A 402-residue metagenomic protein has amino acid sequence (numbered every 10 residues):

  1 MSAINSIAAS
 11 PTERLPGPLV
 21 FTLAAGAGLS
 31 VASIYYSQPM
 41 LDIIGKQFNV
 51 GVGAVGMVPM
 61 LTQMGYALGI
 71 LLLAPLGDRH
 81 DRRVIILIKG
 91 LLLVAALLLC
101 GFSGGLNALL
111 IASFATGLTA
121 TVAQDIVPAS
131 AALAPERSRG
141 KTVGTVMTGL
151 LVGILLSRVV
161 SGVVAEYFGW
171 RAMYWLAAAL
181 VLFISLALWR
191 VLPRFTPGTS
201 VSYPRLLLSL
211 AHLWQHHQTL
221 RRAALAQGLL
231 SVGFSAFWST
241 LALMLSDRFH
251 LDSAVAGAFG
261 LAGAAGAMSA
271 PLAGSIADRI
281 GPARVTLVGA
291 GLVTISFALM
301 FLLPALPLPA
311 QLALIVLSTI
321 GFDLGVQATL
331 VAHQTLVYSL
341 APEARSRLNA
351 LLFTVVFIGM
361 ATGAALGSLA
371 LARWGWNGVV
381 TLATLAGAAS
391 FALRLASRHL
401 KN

Functional and structural regions predicted by a protein language model:
N5-R14, L192-L225: Juxtamembrane intracellular "pre-TM" segments in multi-pass secondary transporters
L68-L106: Conserved MFS/SLC helix-loop-helix module at the cytosolic interface between two early adjacent transmembrane helices
I70-D81, S269-P282, L371: Helix-to-loop junctions at the C-terminal end of transmembrane segments in multipass secondary transporters
A108, S138, T145-L192: Helix-loop-helix hairpin linking two adjacent transmembrane segments in secondary transporters
A112-L150: Cytoplasmic helix-loop-helix junction between adjacent transmembrane helices in 12-TM secondary transporters
V122-A134, V326-A341: Intracellular juxtamembrane helix-capping segments at the cytosolic ends of symmetry-related transmembrane helices
R284-A332: C-terminal transmembrane helical hairpin of 12-TM major facilitator-type secondary transporters
